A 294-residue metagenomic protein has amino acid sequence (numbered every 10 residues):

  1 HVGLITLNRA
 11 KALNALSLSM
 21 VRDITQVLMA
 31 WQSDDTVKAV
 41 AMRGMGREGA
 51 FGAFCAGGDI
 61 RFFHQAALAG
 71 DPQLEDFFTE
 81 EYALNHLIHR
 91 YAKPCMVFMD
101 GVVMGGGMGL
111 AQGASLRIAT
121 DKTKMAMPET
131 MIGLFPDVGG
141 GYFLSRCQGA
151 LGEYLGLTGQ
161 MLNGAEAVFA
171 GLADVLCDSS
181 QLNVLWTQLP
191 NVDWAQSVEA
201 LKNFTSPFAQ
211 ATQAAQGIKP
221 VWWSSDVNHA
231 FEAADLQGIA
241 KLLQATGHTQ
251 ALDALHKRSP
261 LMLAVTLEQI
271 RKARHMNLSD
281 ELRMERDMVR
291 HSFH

Functional and structural regions predicted by a protein language model:
H1-R43: Conserved CoA-thioester-binding segment of acyl-CoA-metabolizing enzymes
M42, D59, L110-A111, E166-A167 (+1 more regions): Hydrophobic/aromatic residues within transmembrane alpha-helices of multi-pass small-molecule transporters
G44-A83, M131-G133: Glycine- (often His-adjacent) and acidic-residue-rich active-site loop that binds/positions the CoA thioester
G46, I88-I132, Y154-G164: Glycine-rich beta-to-alpha active-site loop
A114-D137, G171-W186: Gly/Pro- and small hydrophobic-enriched strand-loop and loop-to-helix capping segments that sit at the rims
G139-S197: Contiguous mid-protein beta-loop-alpha structural module that forms a pocket-lining wall or clamp of enzyme active
L172-R258: Amphipathic alpha-helical blocks and their helix-capping loop/short-beta junctions
L242-Q250, L255-H294: Long, low-complexity C-terminal extensions of enzymes
